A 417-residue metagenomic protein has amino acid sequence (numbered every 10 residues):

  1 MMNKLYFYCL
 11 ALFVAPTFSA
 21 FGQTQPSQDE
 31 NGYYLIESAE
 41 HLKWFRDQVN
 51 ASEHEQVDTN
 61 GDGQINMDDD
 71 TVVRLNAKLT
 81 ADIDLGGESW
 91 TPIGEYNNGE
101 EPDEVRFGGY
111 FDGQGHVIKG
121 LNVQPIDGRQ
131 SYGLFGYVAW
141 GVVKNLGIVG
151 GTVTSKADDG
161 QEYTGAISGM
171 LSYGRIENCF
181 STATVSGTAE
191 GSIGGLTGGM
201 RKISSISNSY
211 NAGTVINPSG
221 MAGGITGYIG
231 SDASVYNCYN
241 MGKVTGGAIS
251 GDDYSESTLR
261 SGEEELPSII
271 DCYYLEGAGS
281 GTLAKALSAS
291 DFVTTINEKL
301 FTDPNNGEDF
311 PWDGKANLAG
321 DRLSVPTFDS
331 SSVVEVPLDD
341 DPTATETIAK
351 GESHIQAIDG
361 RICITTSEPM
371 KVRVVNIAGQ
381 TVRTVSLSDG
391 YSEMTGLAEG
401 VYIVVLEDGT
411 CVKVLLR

Functional and structural regions predicted by a protein language model:
M1-T24: Bacterial Sec-dependent N-terminal signal peptides
N3, E346-A349, E399-R417: C-terminal tail/sorting-segment detector
F21-T345: Surface-exposed repetitive/solenoidal architectures
V138, S367, G396-A398: Hydrophobic loop/turn residues within beta-sheet-rich immunoglobulin-like superfamily modules
V336-R361, T366-S367: Residue-level detector of functionally pivotal "anchor" positions at catalytic/ligand-binding pockets or at interdomain
E368-R373: Short beta-strand/loop motifs in extracellular/secreted proteins, especially within beta-sandwich accessory domains
V375-V382, Y402: Short, glycine-anchored, charge-dense loop/turn motifs used at functional sites
T381-L397: Glycine-centered tight-turn motifs at strand-turn-strand junctions
